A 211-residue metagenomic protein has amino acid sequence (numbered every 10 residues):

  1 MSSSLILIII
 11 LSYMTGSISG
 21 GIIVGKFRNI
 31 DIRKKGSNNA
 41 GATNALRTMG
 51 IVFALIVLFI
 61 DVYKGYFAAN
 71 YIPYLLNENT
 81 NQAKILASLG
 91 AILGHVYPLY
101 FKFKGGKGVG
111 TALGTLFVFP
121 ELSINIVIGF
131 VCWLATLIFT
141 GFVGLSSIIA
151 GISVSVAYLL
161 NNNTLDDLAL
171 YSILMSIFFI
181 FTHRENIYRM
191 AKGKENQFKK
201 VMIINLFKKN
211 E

Functional and structural regions predicted by a protein language model:
M1-L7, F67-L86, F117-I126, L159-Y171: Helix-coil boundary and interhelical linker segments in multi-pass alpha-helical membrane proteins
I8, S12, S17, G21 (+12 more regions): Alpha-helical transmembrane segments in multi-pass membrane proteins
G21, K26, I92-K104, C132-T140 (+1 more regions): C-terminal ends of transmembrane helices
I22-V52, Y188-E211: Cytosolic, membrane-interface loops and tails of multi-pass inner-membrane proteins
D31-A42, Y100-L113, F142-A150: Short, non-helical or kinked segments that cap or interrupt transmembrane helices
L46-M49, I72-L76, G90, G94 (+2 more regions): Interfacial segments of multi-pass membrane proteins
R47-P73: Multi-pass membrane catalytic core of lipid/isoprenoid biosynthesis enzymes
N125-G129, V143-A150, T164-M175: Loop-to-transmembrane alpha-helix initiation sites
